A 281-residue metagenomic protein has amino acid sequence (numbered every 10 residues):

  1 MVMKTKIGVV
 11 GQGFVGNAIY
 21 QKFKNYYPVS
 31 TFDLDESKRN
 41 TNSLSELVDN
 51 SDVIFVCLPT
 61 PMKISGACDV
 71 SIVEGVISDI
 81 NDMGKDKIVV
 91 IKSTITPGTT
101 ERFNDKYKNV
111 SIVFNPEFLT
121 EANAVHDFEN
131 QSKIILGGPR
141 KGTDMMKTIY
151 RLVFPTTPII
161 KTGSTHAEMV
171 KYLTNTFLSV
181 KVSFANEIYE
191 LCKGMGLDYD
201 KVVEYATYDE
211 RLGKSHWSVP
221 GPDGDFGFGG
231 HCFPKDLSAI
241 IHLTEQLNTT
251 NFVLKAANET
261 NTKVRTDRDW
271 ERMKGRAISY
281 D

Functional and structural regions predicted by a protein language model:
V2-D49: NAD(P)+-binding Rossmann beta1-loop-alpha1 motif at the extreme N-terminus of oxidoreductases
V2-K6, K193-D281: NAD(P)-dependent Rossmann-like dehydrogenase/reductase catalytic/cofactor-binding core
I7, Y26-S30, K87, N109-V110 (+1 more regions): Hydrophobic anchor at the start of a short beta-strand that flanks the dinucleotide cofactor-binding loop
D35, N104-V113, T120, A124-S215 (+3 more regions): Internal alpha-helical scaffold of NAD(P)-dependent oxidoreductase catalytic cores
D49-N50, Q131: Alpha-helix C-terminal capping/helix-to-coil transition sites in glycosyltransferase folds
V53, P61-N123: Rossmann-like NAD(P)(H) cofactor-binding subdomain of soluble oxidoreductases
